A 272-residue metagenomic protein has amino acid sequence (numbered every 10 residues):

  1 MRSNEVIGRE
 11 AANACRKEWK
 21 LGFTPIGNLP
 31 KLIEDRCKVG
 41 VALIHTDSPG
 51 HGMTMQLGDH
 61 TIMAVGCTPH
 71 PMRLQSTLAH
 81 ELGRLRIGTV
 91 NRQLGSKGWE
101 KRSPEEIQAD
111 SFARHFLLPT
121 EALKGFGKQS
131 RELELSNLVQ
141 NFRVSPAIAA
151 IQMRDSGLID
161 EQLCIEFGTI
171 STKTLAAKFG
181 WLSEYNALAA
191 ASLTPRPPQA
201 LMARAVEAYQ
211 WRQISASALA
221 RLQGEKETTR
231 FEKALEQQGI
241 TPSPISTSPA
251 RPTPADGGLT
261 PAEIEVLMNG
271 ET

Functional and structural regions predicted by a protein language model:
M1-T272: Active-site hotspot residues in diverse enzymes, especially metal/ion-binding acidic/histidine motifs
